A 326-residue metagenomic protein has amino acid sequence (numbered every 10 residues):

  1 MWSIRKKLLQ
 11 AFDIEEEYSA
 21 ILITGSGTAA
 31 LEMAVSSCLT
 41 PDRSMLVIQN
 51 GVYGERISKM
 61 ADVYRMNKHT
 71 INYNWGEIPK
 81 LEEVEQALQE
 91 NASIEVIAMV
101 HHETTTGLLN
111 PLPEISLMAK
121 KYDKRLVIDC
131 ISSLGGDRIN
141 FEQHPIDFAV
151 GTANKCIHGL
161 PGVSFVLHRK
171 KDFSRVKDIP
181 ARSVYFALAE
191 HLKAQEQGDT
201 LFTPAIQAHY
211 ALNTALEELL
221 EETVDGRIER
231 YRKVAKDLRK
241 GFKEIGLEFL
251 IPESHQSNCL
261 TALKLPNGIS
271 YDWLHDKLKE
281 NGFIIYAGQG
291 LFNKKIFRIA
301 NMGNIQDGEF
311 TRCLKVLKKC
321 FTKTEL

Functional and structural regions predicted by a protein language model:
M1-M33, V52, R56, M60: Conserved N-terminal alpha-helix of the aminotransferase class I/II PLP-enzyme fold
L39-E55: Conserved PLP-anchoring active-site segment centered on the Schiff-base-forming lysine
P79-G135: Active-site phosphate-binding strand-loop segment of PLP-dependent enzymes
E142-N154: Conserved active-site segment immediately N-terminal to the catalytic lysine that forms the internal aldimine
N154-K240: Active-site C-terminal subdomain of aminotransferase-like
E248-L278: Conserved PLP-binding catalytic core of the aspartate aminotransferase-like
K295-L326: PLP-dependent enzyme catalytic core of the Aspartate aminotransferase-like
